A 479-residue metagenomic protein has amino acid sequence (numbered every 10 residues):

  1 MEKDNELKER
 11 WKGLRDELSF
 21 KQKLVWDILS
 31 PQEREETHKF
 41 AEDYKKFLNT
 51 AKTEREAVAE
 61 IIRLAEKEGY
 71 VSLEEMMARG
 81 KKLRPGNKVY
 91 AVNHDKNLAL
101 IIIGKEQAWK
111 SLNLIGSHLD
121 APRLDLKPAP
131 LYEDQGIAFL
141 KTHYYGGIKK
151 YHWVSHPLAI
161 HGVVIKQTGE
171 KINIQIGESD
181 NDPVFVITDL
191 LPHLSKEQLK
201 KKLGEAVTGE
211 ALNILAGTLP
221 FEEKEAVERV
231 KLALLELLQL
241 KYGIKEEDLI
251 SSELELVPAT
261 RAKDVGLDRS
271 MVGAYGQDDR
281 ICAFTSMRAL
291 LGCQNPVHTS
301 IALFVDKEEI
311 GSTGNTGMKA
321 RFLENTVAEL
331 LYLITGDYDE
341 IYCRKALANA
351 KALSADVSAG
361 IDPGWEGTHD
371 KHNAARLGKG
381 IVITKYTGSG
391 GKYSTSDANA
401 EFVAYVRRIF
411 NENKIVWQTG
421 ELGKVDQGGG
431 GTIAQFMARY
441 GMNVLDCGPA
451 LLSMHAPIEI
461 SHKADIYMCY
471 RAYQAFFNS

Functional and structural regions predicted by a protein language model:
M1-S479: N-terminal hydrophobic/helix-forming segments and targeting peptides
